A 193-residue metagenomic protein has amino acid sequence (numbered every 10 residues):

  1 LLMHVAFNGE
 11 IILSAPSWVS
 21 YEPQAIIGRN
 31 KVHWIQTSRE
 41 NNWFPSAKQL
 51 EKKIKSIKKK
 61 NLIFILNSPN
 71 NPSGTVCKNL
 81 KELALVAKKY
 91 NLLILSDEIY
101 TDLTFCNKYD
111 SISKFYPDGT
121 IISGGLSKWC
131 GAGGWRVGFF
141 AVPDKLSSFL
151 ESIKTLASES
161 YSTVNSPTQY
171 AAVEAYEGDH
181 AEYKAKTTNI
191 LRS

Functional and structural regions predicted by a protein language model:
L1-E10: Phosphate-binding glycine-rich loop
L2, S73, L156, T187-S193: Short, intrinsically disordered, charge-balanced linker/junction segments flanking boundaries in proteins
A15, W34-R39: Short beta->alpha connector loops at strand-helix junctions that form conserved, small/polar/Pro-enriched
P23-Q24, V86, I112: Hydrophobic/aromatic ligand-binding patch that stacks against planar heteroaromatic rings of cofactors or nucleotides
N30, Y90-L92, D118: A short helix->loop->beta-strand "cap" motif at the edges of active sites that frequently abuts
T37-N107: Active-site phosphate-binding strand-loop segment of PLP-dependent enzymes
K114, D118-N189: Conserved core segment of the aminotransferase class I/II
